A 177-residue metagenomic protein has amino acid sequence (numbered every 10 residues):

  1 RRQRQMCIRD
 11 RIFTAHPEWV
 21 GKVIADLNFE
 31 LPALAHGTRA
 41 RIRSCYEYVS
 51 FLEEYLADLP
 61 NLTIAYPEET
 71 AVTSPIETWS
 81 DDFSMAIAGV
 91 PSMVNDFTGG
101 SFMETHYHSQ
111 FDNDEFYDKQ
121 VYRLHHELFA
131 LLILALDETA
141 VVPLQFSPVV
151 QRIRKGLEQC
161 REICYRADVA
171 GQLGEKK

Functional and structural regions predicted by a protein language model:
Q3-I8: Short, small-residue-biased leader/transition segments that mark boundaries at the very start of proteins
R9-H106, D118, D168-K177: Metal-dependent peptidase/peptidase-like ectodomains
F102-R154: His/Asp/Glu-rich mid-to-C-terminal helical/loop segments that flank catalytic regions of hydrolases
L144-K177: Acidic, Ser/Thr-rich low-complexity intrinsically disordered segments
